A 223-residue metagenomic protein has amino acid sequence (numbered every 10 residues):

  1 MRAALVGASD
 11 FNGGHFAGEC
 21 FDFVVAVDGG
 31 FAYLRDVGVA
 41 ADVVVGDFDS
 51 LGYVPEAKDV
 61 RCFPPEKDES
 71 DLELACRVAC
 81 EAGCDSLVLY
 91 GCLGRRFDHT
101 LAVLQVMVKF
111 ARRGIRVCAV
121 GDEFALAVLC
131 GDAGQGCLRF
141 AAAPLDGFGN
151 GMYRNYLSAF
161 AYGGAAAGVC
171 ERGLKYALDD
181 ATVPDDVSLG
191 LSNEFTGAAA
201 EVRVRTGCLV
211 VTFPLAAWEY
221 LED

Functional and structural regions predicted by a protein language model:
M1-V54: N-terminal beta-strand-loop-alpha-helix module at the start of alpha/beta ligand-binding or catalytic domains
R35-V37, C80-G83: Non-catalytic positions within long, well-ordered alpha-helices that form the structural scaffold/packing of enzyme
D59-P64, I115-C118, M152-S158: A glycine-rich helix N-cap at a beta->alpha junction
V60-A82: Short phosphate-binding loop-to-helix
D98-V108: Short Gly/Thr/Asp-enriched flexible loops that form oxyanion-binding sites at enzyme active sites
K109-L126: Short, acidic/small-residue loops that bind anionic groups at enzyme active sites
L129-D223: Long, charged alpha-helical interface segments
